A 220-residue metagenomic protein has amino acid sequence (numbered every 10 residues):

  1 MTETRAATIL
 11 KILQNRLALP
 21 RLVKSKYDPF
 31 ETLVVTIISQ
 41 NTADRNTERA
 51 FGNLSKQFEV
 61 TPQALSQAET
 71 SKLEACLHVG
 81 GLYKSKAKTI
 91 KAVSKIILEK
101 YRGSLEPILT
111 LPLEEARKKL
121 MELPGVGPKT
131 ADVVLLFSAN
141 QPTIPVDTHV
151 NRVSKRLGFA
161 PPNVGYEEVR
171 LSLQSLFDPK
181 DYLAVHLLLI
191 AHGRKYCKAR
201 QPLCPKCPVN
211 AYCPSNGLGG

Functional and structural regions predicted by a protein language model:
T2-G220: Catalytic cores of DNA base-excision repair glycosylases
